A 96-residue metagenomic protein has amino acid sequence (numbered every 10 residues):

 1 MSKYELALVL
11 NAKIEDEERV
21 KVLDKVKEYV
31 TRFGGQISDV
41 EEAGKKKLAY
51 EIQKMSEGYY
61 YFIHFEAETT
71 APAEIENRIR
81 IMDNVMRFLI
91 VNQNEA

Functional and structural regions predicted by a protein language model:
S2-A96: Structured, basic alpha/beta domains of bacterial-type, RNA-associated proteins
